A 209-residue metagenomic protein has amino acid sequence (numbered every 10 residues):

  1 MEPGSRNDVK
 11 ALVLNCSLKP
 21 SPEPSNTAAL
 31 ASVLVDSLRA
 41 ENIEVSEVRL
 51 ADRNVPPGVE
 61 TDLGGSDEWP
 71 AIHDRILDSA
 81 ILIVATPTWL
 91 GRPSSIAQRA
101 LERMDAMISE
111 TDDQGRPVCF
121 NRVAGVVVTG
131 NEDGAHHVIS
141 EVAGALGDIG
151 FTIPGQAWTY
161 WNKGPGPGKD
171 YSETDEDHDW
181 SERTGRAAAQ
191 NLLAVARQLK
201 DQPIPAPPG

Functional and structural regions predicted by a protein language model:
M1-Q114, D175-G209: N-terminal beta1-alpha1-beta2 submodule of the flavodoxin-like/Rossmannoid cofactor-binding fold
S25, D113-N162, W180-R183: Short, glycine-/small-residue-rich phosphate/pyrophosphate-handling segment
A40, G64, R116, V138 (+2 more regions): Short, charged/polar low-complexity linear motifs in solvent-exposed/disordered segments
N42-V45, V127-H136, Y171-D177: Short, charged low-complexity intrinsically disordered segments located at boundaries of structured domains
